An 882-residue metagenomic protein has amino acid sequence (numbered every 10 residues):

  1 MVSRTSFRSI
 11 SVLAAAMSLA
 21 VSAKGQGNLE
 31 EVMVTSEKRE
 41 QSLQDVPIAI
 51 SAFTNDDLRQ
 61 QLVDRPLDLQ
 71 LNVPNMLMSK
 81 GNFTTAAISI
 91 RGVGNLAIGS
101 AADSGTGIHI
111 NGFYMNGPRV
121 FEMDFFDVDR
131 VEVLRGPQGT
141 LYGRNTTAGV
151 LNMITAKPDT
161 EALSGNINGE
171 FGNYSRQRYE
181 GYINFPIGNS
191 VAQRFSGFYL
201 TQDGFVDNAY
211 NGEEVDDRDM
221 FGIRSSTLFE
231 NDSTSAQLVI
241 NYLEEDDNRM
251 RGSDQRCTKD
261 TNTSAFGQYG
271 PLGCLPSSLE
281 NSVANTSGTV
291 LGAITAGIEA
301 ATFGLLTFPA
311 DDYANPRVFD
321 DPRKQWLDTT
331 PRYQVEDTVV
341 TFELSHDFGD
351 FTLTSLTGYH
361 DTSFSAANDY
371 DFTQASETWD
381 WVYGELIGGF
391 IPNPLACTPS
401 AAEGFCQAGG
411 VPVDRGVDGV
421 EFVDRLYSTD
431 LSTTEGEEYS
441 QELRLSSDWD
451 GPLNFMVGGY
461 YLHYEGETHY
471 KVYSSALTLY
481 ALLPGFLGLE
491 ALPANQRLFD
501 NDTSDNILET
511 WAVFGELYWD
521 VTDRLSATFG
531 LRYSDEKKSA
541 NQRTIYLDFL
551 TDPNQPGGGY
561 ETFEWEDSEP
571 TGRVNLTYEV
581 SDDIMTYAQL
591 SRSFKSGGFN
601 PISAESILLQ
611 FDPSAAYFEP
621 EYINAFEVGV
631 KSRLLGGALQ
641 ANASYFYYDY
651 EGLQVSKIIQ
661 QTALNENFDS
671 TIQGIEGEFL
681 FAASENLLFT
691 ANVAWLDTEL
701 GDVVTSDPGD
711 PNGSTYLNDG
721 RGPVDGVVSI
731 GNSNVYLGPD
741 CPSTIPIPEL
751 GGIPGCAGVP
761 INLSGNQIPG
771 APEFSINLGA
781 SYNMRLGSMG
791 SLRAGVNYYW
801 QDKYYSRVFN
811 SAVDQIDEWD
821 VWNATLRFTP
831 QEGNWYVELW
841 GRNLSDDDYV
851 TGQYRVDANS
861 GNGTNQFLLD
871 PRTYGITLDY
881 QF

Functional and structural regions predicted by a protein language model:
L29-T160, V628: Acidic, small-polar-rich N-terminal luminal/periplasmic segments of exported/outer-membrane proteins
D103-G105, G117, F126-R135, T140-I223 (+5 more regions): Outer-membrane beta-barrel translocator/receptor signature
S190-Q193, S233-A236, F351-L353, L453-F455 (+6 more regions): Repeated loop/turn-to-beta-strand initiation elements of outer-membrane beta-barrel proteins
G212, R218-F455, H463-Y464, Q640-N642: Outer-membrane beta-barrel domain signature, strongest for Gram-negative TonB-dependent receptors and also present
L228-E230, L445-D448, N454, G458-L462 (+1 more regions): Structural signature of Gram-negative outer-membrane beta-barrels, strongest in the C-terminal barrel of TonB-dependent
E343-F348, T352-G358, S365-N368, E579 (+5 more regions): Membrane-embedded beta-barrel scaffold of Gram-negative outer-membrane proteins
V472, Y799-R807, F828-F882: C-terminal beta-signal and adjacent terminal beta-strands/loops of Gram-negative outer-membrane beta-barrel proteins
D523-R524, Y647-D649, E666-V808, D879-Q881: Gram-negative outer-membrane beta-barrel transporters
